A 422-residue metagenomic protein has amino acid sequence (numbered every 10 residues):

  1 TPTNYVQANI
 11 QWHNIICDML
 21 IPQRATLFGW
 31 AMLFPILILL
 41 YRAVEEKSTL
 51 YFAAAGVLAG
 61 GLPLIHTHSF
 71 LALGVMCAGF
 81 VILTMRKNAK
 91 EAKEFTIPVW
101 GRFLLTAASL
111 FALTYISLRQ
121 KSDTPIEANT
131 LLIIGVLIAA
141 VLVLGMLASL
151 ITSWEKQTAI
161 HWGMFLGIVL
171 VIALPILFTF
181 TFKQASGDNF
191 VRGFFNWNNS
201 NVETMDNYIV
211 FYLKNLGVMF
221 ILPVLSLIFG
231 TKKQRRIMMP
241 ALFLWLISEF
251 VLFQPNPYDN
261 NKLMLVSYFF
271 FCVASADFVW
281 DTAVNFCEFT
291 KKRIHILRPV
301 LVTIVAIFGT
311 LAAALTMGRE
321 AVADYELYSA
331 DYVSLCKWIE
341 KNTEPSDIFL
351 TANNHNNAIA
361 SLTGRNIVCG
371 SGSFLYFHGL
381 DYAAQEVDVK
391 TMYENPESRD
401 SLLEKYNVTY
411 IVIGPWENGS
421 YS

Functional and structural regions predicted by a protein language model:
C17-D18, L39, Y51-T67, Y115: Membrane-interface alpha helices of multi-pass inner-membrane proteins
T26, L71-L73, L132-L137, N256-N285: Hydrophobic/aromatic-rich transmembrane helices and adjacent perimembrane loops
P35-A43, M76-I82, S109, A139-K156 (+2 more regions): Hydrophobic, aromatic-rich transmembrane alpha-helices and their immediate juxtamembrane boundary segments
A43-Y51, K87-W100, L150-H161, P223-L242 (+1 more regions): Membrane-interface helix-loop-helix junctions at transmembrane boundaries of multi-pass membrane enzymes, predominantly
Y51-A59, M76, F103-A112, T158-V171 (+2 more regions): Transmembrane alpha-helix segments characteristic of polytopic inner-membrane glycan-assembly/cell-envelope
A59, A72-G167: Perimembrane helix-loop-helix junctions
P98-S109, T158-A173, V279-M317: Signature aromatic-anchored transmembrane alpha helix within multi-pass, membrane-resident enzymes that catalyze glycan
C287-S422: Extracytoplasmic
